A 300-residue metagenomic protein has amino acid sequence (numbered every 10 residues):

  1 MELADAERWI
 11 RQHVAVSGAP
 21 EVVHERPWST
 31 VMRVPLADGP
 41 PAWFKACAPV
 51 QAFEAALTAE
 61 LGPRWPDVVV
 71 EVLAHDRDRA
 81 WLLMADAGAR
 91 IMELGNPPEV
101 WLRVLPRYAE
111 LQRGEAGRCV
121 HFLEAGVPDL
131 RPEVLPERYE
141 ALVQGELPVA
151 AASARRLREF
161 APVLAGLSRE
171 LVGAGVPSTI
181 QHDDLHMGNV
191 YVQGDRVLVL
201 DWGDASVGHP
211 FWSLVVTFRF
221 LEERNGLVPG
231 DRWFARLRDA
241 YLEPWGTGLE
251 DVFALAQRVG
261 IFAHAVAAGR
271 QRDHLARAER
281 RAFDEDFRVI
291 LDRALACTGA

Functional and structural regions predicted by a protein language model:
M1-G18: Juxta-kinase regulatory segment immediately upstream of eukaryotic protein kinase catalytic domains
E21-L36, W43-F44, A165-L214: Active-site acidic catalytic loop and adjacent metal/ATP-binding pocket of ATP-dependent phosphoryl transfer enzymes
E21-V23, W28-D129: ATP-binding pocket architecture of kinase catalytic cores
L83-P97, A116-G117, E137-P148, E223 (+1 more regions): A glycine-centered beta->alpha junction motif in the catalytic cores of kinase/phosphotransferase enzymes
L94-R156, V176-S178, S206-V207, A282-D286: A cross-family kinase active-site recognition segment
A125-L130, G246-V259: All-alpha amphipathic helical-bundle segments outside canonical DNA-binding/catalytic cores that form hydrophobic
V197, P210-W245, R258-E279: Active-site activation/catalytic loop segments of kinase-like enzymes and analogous catalytic loops in related
D284-A300: Amphipathic, Lys/Arg-enriched alpha-helical patches that create a basic surface for binding polyanionic ligands
